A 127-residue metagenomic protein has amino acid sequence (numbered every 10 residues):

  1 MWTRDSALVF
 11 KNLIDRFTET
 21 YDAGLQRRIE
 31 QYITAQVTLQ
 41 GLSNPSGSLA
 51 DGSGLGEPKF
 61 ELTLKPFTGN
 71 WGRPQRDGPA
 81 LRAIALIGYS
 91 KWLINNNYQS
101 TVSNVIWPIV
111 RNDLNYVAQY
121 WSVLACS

Functional and structural regions predicted by a protein language model:
M1-Y120: Aromatic-rich carbohydrate-recognition surfaces in CAZymes
V123-S127: Short, intrinsically disordered, charge-balanced linker/junction segments flanking boundaries in proteins
